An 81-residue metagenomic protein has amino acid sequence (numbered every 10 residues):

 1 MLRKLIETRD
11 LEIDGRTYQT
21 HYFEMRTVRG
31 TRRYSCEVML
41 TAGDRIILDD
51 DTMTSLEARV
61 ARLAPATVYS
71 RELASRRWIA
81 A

Functional and structural regions predicted by a protein language model:
M1-T20, A81: Negatively charged, low-complexity tracts enriched in Asp/Glu with abundant Ser/Thr
L5-T8, Y22, S35, S70: Intrinsically disordered, low-complexity regulatory regions of eukaryotic regulatory proteins
D14, F23, M39, R59-A61: A structural detector for beta-sheet-dominated domains
R16, F23, R33, A66-Y69 (+1 more regions): Enrichment for repetitive, rod-forming helical segments
Q19-L48: A short, structured beta-strand/loop element
A42-A81: Mixed-charge, Lys/Arg-enriched low-complexity segments
